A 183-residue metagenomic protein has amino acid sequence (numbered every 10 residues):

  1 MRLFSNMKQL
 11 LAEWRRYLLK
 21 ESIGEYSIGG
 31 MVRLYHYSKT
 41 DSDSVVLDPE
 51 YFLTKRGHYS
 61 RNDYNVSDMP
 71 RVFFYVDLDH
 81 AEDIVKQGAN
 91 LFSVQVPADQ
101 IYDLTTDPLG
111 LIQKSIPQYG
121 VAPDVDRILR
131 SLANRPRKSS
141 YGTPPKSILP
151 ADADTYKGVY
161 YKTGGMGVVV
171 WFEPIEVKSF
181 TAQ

Functional and structural regions predicted by a protein language model:
M1-G29, Q183: Intrinsically disordered, compositionally biased, charge-dense segments
L3, F74-Y75, Y160: Intrinsic low-complexity, intrinsically disordered segments enriched in polar/basic residues
I23-P70, V85-Q183: Active-site and NAD+-binding cores of ADP-ribose-processing enzymes
F74-I84: Extracellular glycan-interaction surfaces
